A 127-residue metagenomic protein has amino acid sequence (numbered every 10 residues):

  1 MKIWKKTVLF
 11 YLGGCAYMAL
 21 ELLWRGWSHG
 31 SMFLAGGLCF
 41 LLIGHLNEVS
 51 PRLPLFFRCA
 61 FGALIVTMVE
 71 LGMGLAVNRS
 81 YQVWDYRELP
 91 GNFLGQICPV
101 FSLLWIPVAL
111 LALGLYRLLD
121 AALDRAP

Functional and structural regions predicted by a protein language model:
M1-P127: Aromatic-rich, lipid-facing transmembrane alpha helices and their immediate juxtamembrane interface loops in integral
